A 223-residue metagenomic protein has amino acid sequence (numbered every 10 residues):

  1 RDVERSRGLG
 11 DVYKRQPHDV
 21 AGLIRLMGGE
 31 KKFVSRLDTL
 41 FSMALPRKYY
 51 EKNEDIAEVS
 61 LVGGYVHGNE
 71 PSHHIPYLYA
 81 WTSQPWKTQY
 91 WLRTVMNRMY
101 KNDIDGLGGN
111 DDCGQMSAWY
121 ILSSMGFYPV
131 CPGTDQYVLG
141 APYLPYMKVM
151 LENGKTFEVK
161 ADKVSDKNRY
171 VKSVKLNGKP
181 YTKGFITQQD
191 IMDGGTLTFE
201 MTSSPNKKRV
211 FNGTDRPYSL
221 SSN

Functional and structural regions predicted by a protein language model:
R1, N53, Y100-N102: Acidic/His metal-coordination segments adjacent to aromatic residues that form catalytic metal sites in metalloenzymes
D2-L9, Y13: Single conserved hydrophobic/aromatic residue that forms the stacking wall/gate of nucleotide- or nucleobase-binding
K14-R25: Extended catalytic-interface subdomain
L26, K31, T39-Y49, Y65-H67 (+1 more regions): Non-catalytic C-terminal accessory modules of carbohydrate-active enzymes
S35: Glycoside hydrolase catalytic-domain groove-lining segments
